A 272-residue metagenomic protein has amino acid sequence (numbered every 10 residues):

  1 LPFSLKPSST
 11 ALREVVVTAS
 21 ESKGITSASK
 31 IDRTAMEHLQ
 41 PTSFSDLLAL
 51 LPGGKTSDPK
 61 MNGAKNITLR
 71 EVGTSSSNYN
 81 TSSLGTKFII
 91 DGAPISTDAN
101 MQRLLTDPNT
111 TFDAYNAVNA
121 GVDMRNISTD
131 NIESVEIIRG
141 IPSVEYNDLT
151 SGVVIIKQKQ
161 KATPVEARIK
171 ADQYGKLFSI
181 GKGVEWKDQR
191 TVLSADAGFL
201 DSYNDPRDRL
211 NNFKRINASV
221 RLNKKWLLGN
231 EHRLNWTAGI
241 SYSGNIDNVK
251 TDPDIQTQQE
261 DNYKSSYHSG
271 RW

Functional and structural regions predicted by a protein language model:
P2-E37: Short, acidic, small-residue-rich periplasmic hinge/interaction motif at the N-terminus of Gram-negative outer-membrane
P2-S4, L47, N66-T68, I89 (+2 more regions): N-terminal periplasmic accessory domains that precede and gate Gram-negative outer-membrane beta-barrel machines
S22, A64, I95, K159 (+3 more regions): Structural signature of outer-membrane beta-barrel domains
S45, A49-T106: Extracytoplasmic beta-strand/coil segments of soluble accessory domains associated with Gram-negative outer-membrane
A93-I138: Short acidic/polar hinge/loop motifs at secondary-structure boundaries that mediate gating or recognition
N109-T110, V122-R125, S134-I141, V153-K182 (+1 more regions): Short strand-turn segments of transmembrane beta-barrel domains in outer membranes, especially the first one or two
K161-E166, K187-V192, K225-W236: Short loop/turn motifs that connect adjacent beta-strands in outer-membrane beta-barrel proteins
L200-S219, K225-W272: Flexible loop and strand-edge segments within Gram-negative outer membrane beta-barrel domains
